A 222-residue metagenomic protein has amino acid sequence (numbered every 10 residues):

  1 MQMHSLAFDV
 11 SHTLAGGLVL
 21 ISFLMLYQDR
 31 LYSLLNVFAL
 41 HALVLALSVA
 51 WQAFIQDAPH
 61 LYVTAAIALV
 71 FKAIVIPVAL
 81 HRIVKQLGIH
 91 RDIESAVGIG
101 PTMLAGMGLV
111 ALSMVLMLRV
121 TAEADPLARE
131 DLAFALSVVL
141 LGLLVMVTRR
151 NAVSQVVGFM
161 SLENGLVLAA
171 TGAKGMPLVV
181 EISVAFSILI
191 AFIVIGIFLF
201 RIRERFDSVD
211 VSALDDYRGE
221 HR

Functional and structural regions predicted by a protein language model:
M1-R222: Alpha-helical transmembrane segments of multi-pass membrane proteins predominantly involved in bioenergetics
